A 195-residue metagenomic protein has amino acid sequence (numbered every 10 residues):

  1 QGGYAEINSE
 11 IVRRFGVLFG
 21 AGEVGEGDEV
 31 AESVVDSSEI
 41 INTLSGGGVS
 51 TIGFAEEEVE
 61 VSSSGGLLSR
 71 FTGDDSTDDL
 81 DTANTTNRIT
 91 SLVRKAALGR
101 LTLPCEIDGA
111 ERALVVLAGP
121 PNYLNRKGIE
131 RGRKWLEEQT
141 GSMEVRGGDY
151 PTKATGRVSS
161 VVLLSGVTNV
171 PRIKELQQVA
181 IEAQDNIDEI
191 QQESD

Functional and structural regions predicted by a protein language model:
Q1-D195: Tubulin/FtsZ superfamily GTPase core signature
